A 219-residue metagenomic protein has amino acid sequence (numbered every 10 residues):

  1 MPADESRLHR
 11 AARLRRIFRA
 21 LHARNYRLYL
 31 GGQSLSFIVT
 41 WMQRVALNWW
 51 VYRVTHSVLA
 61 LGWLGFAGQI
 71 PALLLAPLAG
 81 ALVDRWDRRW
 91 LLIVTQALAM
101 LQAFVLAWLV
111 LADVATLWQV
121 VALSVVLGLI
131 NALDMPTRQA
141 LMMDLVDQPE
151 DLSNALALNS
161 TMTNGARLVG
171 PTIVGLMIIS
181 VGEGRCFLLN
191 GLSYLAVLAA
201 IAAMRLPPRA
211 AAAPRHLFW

Functional and structural regions predicted by a protein language model:
P2-W219: Alpha-helical transmembrane-bundle signature of multi-pass membrane transport and export proteins
